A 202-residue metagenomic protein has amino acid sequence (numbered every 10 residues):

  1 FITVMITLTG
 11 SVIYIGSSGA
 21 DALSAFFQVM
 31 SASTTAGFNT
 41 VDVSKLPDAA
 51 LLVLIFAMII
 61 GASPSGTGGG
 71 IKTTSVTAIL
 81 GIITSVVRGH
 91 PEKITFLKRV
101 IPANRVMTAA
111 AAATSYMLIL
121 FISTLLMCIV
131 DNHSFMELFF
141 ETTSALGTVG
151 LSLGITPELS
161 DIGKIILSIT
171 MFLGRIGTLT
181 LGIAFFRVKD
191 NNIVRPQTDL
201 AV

Functional and structural regions predicted by a protein language model:
F1-V202: Membrane-proximal intracellular helices of multi-pass ion channels
